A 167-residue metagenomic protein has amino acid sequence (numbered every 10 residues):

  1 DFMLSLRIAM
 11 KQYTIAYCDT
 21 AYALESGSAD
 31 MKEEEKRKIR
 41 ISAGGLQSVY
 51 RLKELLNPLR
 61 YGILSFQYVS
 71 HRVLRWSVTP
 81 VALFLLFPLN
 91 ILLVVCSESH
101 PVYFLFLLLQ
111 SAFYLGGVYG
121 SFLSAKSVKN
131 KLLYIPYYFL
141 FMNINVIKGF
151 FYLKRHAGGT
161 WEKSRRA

Functional and structural regions predicted by a protein language model:
F2-H71, I144-Y152: Catalytic donor/gating beta->alpha subdomain of glycosyltransferases that bind UDP-sugars
M10, L24, A29-D30, R37 (+5 more regions): A generic structural micro-environment signature that highlights single residues at secondary-structure boundaries
T14, Y50, L85-P88, S127: Residues in and immediately flanking transmembrane alpha helices
C18-A23, L86-N90, F141, T160-E162: Generic preference for hydrophobic/aromatic residues in regular secondary structure cores
E33, E54-I63, S111-A167: Juxtamembrane C-terminal module of membrane proteins
L46-Q47, V81-L86, F151-R155: Short amphipathic alpha-helical segments with coiled-coil-like heptad repeat character
L64-L123, Y137-N145: Alpha-helical bilayer-embedded segments of polytopic membrane proteins, i.e., transmembrane/intramembrane helices
